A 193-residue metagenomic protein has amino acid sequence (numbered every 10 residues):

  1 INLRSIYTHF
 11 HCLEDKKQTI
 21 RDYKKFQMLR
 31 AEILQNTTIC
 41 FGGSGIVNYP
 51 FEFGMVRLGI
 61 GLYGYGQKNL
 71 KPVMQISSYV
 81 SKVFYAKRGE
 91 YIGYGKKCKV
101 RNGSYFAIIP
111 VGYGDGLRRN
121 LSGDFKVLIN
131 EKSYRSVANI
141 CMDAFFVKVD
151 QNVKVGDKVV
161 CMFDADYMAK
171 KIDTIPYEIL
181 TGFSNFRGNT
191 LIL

Functional and structural regions predicted by a protein language model:
I1-K87: Active-site loop/helix belt of alpha/beta enzymes
Y85-L193: C-terminal accessory subdomain/extension
